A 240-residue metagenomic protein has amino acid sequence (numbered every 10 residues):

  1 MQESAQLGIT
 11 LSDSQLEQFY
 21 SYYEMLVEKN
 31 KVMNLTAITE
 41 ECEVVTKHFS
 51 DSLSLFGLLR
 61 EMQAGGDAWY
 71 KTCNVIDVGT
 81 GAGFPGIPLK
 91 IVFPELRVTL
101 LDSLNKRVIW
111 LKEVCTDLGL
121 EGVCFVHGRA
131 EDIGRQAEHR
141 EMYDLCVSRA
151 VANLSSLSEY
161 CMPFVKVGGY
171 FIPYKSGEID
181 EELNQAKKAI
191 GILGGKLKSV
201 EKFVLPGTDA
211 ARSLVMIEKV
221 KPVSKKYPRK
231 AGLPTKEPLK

Functional and structural regions predicted by a protein language model:
M1-Y70, I76, K106-V123: Class I SAM-dependent transferase core
D13, T39, H127-R129, S199-E201: Short loop/edge segments at beta-strand edges and connector loops that shape dinucleotide/nucleotide cofactor-binding
L53-A152, S158: Conserved SAM/SAH cofactor-binding pocket of Class I
F93, V165-V167: Helix-to-beta-strand junctions that scaffold the AdoMet/dcAdoMet cofactor pocket in Class I SAM-dependent enzymes
R107-I109, I179, L183: Short alpha-helix immediately C-terminal to the canonical SAM-binding loop
E131, S176-D180, L205: Short "lid" loop at the C-terminus of a central beta-strand within the Rossmann-like core of SAM-dependent
G168-E178: Conserved beta-strand signature within the Rossmann-like core of class I S-adenosyl-L-methionine
N184-K240: SAM/dcSAM-binding transferase cores
